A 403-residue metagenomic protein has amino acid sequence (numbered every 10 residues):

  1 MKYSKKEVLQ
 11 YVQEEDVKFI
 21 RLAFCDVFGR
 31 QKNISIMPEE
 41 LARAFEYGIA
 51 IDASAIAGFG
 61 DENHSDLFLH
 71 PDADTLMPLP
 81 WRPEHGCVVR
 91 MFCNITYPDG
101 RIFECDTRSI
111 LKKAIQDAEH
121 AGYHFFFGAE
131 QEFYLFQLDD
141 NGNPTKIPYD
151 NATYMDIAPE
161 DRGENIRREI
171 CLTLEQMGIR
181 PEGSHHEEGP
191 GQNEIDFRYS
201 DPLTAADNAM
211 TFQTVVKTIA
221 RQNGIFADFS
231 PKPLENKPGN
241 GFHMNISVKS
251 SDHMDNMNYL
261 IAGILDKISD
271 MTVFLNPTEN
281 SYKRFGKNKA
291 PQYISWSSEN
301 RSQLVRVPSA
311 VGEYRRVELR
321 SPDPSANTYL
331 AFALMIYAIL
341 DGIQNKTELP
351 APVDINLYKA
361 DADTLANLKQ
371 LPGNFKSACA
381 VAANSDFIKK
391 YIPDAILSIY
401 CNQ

Functional and structural regions predicted by a protein language model:
M1-Q403: Glycine-rich, acidic/polar active-site loops that bind/position phosphate-bearing ligands
